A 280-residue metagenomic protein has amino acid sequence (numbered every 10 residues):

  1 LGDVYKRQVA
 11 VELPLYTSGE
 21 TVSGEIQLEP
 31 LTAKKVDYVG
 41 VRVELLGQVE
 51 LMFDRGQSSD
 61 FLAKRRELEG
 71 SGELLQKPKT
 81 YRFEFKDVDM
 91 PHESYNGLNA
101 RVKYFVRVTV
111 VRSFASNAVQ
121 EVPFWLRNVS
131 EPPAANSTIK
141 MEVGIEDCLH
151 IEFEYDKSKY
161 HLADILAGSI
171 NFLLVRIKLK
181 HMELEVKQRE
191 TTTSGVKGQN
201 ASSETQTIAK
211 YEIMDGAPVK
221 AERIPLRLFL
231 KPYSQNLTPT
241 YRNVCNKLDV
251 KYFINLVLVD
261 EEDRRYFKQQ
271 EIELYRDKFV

Functional and structural regions predicted by a protein language model:
D3-V280: C-terminal beta-sandwich interaction modules and adjacent acidic, Ser/Thr/Pro/Gly-rich low-complexity tails used
